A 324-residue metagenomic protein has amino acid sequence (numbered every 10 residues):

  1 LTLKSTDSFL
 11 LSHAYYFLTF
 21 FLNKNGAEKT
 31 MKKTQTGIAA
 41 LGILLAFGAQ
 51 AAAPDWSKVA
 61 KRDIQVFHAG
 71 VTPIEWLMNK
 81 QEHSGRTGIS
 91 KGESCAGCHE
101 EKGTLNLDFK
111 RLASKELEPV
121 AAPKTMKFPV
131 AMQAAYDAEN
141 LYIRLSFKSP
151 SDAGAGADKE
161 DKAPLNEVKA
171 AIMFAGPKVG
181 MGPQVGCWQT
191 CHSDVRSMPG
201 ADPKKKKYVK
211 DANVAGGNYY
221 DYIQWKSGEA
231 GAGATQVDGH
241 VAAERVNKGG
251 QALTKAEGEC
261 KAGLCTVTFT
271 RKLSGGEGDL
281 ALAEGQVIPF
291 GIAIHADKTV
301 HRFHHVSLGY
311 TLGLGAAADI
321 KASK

Functional and structural regions predicted by a protein language model:
L1, S8-T30: Short, Lys/Arg-enriched N-terminal segments with co-localized hydrophobic residues within the first ~10-30 amino acids
T30-I38: Bacterial N-terminal signal peptides that target proteins for export
A39-A46: Bacterial N-terminal signal peptides
A52-E82, K162-L165, K169-G228, G276-K324: Acidic/polar low-complexity flexible segments
A52-G92, N106-A131: Sequence context of c-type cytochrome heme-c attachment sites
G92-K102, C191: The canonical Cys-X-X-Cys-His
N140-F147, C265-R271: Short, well-ordered beta-strand segments enriched in hydrophobic/aromatic residues
K205-C260: Long, low-complexity, polar/charged, intrinsically disordered or flexibly structured peripheral segments
